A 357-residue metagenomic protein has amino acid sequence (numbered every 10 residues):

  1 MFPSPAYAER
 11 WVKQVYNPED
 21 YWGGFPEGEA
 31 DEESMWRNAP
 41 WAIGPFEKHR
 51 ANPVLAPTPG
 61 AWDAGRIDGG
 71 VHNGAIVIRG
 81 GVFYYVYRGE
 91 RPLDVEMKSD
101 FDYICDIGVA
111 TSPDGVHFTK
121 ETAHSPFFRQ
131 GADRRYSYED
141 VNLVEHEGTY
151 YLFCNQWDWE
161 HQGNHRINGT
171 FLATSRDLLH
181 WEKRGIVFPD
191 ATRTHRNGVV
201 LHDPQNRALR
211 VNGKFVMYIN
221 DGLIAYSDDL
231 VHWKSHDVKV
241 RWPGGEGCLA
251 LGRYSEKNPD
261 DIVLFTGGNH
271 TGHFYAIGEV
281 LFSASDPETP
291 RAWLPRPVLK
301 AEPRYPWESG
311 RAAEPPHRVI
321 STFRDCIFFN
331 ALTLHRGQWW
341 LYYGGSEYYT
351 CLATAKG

Functional and structural regions predicted by a protein language model:
M1-Y136, V144-G245, L251-T322, L334-G357: Beta-rich carbohydrate-recognition and catalytic domains
